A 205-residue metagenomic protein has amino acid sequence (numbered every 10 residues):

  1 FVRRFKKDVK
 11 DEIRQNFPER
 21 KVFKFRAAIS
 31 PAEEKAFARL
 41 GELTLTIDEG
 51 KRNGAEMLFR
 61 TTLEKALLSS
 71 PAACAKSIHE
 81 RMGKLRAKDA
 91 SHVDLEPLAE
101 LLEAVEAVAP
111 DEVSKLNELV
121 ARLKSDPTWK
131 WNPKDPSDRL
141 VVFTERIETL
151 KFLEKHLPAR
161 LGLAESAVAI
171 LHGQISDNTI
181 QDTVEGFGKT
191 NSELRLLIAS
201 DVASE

Functional and structural regions predicted by a protein language model:
F1-A87: Inter-lobe coupling linker of SF2 helicases/translocases
A36, T46-E49, D111-V141, E145: Conserved interdomain hinge at the start of the Helicase C-terminal
P71, E145-R146, S200: Helix N-cap/beta->alpha junction signal
S91-N117, A121-K124: Long amphipathic alpha-helical scaffold segments
N132-D135, G162-L163, F187-S192: Conserved catalytic network of the ASCE P-loop NTPase/AAA+ motor domain
R146-I170: Conserved helicase motor "Helicase C" RecA-like lobe of SF1/SF2 P-loop NTPases
V168-S200: Conserved helicase ATPase core of P-loop NTP-dependent helicases/translocases
D201-E205: Conserved RecA-like helicase motor core of SF1/SF2 enzymes
